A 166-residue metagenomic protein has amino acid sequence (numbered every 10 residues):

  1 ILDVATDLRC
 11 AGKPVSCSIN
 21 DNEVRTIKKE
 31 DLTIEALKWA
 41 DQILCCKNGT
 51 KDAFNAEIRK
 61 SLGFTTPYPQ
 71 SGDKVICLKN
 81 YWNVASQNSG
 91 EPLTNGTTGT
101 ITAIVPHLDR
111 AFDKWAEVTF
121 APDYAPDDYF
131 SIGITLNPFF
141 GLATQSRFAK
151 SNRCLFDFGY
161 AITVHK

Functional and structural regions predicted by a protein language model:
I1-K28: Conserved coupling/interface region of RecA-like P-loop/ASCE motor cores
L2-A5, K29-E30, W82-G90: Noncatalytic linker/hinge segments flanking ATPase motor cores
V4-L8, E35, E57, S61: Residues that form generic nucleotide/phosphate-binding pockets
I27-W39: Conserved interdomain hinge at the start of the Helicase C-terminal
W39-K166: Core RecA-like ATPase module of SF1/SF2 helicases and allied nucleic-acid translocases
